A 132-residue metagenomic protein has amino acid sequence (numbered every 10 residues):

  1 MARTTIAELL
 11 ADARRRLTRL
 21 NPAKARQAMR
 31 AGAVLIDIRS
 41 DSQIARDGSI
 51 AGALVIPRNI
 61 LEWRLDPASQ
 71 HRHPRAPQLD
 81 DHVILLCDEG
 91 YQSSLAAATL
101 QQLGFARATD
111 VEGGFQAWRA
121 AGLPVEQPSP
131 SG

Functional and structural regions predicted by a protein language model:
M1-V34, D41-H82, E89-G132: Rhodanese-like catalytic fold shared by cysteine-dependent sulfurtransferases and DSP/PTP-type phosphatases
